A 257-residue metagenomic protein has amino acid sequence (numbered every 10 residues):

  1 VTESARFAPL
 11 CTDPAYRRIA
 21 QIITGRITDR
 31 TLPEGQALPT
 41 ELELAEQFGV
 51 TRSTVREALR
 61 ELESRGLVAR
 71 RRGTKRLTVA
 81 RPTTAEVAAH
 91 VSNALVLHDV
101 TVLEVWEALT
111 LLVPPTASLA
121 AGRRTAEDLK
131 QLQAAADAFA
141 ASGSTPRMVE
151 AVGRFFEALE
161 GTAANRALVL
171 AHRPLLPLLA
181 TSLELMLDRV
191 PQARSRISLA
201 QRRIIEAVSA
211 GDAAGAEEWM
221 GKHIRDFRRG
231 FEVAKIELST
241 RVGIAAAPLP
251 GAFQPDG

Functional and structural regions predicted by a protein language model:
V1-L111, A245, P250-G257: Short linear motifs at protein or domain termini
T2-S4, L44, T51, E61-E63 (+11 more regions): Proteins with a high burden of low-complexity, intrinsically disordered sequence enriched in S/T/G/P/A and R, requiring
F7-A8, L97-L103, A117-G122, A140-G143 (+3 more regions): A ubiquitous short alpha-helical element
P9-C11, R56, A151-V152, D188-Q192 (+1 more regions): Juxtamembrane/interface motifs at transmembrane-helix termini
A15-Y16, P191-L199: Short, 15-30-residue, compositionally biased linear elements with alpha-helical propensity or flexible coil
A108-L185, I197-E206, G215-G230, E237 (+1 more regions): Conserved amphipathic alpha-helical segments that form helical-bundle/coiled-coil interaction surfaces
